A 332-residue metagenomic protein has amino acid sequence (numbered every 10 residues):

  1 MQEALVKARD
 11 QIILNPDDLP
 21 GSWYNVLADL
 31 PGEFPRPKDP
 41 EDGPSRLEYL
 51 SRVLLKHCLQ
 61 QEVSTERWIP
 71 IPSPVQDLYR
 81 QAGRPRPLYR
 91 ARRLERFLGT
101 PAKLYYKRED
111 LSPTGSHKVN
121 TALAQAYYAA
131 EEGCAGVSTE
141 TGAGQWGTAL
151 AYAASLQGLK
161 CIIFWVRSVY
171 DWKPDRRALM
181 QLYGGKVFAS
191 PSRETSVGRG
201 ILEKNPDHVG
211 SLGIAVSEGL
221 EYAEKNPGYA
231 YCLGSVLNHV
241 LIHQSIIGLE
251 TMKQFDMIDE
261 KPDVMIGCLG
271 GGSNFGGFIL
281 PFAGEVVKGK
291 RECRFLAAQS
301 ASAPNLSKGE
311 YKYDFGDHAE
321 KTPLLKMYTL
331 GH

Functional and structural regions predicted by a protein language model:
Q2-C134: Positively charged, low-complexity intrinsically disordered leader regions
I71, P85, I201-H239, I247 (+3 more regions): Active-site/ligand-binding loops adjacent to catalytic centers
T100-A102, G133-A135, Q157-C161, L182-G185 (+3 more regions): Short coil/turn connectors at secondary-structure junctions
L104-R108, S138-T139, F188-S190, Y231-S235 (+2 more regions): General beta-strand structural signal in soluble alpha/beta enzymes
P113-A124, S235-E250: A glycine-rich, Thr/Ser-enriched phosphate-binding loop motif common to dinucleotide/cofactor-binding enzymes
T121, A129-S168, K261-F275, F295-L296: A short, small-residue-rich loop immediately preceding and capping a beta-strand
W146-V209, L306-H318: Active-site-proximal loop->helix
K253-E260: Phosphate/pyrophosphate-binding loops at sites that engage ATP/ADP/AMP, CoA/4′-phosphopantetheine, polyphosphate
